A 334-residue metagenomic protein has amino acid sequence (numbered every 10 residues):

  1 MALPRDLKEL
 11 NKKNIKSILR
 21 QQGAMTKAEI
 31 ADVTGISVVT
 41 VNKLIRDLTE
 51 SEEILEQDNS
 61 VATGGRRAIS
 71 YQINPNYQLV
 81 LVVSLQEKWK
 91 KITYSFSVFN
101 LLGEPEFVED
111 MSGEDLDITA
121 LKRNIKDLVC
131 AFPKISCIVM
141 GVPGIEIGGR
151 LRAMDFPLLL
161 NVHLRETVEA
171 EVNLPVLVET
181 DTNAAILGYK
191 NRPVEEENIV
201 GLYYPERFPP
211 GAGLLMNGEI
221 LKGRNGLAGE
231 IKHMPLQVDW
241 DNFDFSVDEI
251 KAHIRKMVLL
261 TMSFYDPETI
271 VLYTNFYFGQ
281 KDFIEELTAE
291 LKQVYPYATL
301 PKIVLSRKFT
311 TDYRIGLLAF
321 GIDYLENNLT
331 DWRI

Functional and structural regions predicted by a protein language model:
M1-D58, A62-R66, S70-F107, L116-D127 (+2 more regions): ATP-binding/phosphotransfer module of carbohydrate and carboxylate kinases, centering on a glycine-rich
V80-S84, C137-V139, I199-Y203, G211: Short glycine-aspartate micro-motif
K88-K90, I145-I147, P209-P210: Short, acidic Gly/Pro/Ser/Thr-rich loop/turn segments
Y94-F96, P105-F107, L151-A153, P210-A212 (+1 more regions): Short, well-ordered strand-loop elements centered on a beta-strand within folded domains, enriched for acidic residues
V98, I145, G213-L214: Hydrophobic beta-strand positions
P105-D110, E114-G188, I284-Q293: Glycine-rich phosphate-binding loop and adjoining helix at the ATP-binding site of ATP-dependent phosphoryl-transfer
V142, L202-E206, T274-N275, I303: Short secondary-structure boundary segments
L174-D266: Glycine/GP-enriched mid-protein hinge/lid loop-to-helix segment characteristic of carbohydrate kinases
